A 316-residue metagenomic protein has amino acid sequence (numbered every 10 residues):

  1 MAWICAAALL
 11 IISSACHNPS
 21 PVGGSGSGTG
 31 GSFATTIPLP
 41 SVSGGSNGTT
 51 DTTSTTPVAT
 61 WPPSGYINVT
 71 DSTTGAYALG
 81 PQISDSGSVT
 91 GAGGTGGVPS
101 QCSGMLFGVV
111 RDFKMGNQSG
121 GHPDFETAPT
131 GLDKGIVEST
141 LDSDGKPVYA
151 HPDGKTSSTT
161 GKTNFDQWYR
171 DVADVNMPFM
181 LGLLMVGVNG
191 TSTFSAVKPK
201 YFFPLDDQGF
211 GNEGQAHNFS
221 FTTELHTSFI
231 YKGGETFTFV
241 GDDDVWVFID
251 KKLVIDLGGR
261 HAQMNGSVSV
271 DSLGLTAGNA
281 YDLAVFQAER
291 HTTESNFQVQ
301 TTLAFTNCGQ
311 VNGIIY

Functional and structural regions predicted by a protein language model:
M1-S14: Sec-dependent bacterial lipoprotein signal peptides
A2-I4, T60, Q167, V245: Residues in intrinsically disordered, low-complexity segments of regulatory proteins
C16-G97: Ser/Thr-rich, Pro/Gly/Ala-heavy low-complexity intrinsically disordered linkers and tails of secreted extracellular
P19-P21, I67-V69, G75-G233, I255 (+1 more regions): Extracellular/secretory pathway-exposed regions associated with glycan biology
G65, Y231, T238-V240: Intrinsically disordered, low-complexity regulatory regions enriched in Ser/Pro/Gly/Thr and acidic residues
E235-V247, L283: Aromatic-lined ligand-binding clefts that engage carbohydrates, nucleic acids, or primary amines
F248-V254: Short strand-turn-strand beta-turns centered on an Asx-Gly dipeptide
